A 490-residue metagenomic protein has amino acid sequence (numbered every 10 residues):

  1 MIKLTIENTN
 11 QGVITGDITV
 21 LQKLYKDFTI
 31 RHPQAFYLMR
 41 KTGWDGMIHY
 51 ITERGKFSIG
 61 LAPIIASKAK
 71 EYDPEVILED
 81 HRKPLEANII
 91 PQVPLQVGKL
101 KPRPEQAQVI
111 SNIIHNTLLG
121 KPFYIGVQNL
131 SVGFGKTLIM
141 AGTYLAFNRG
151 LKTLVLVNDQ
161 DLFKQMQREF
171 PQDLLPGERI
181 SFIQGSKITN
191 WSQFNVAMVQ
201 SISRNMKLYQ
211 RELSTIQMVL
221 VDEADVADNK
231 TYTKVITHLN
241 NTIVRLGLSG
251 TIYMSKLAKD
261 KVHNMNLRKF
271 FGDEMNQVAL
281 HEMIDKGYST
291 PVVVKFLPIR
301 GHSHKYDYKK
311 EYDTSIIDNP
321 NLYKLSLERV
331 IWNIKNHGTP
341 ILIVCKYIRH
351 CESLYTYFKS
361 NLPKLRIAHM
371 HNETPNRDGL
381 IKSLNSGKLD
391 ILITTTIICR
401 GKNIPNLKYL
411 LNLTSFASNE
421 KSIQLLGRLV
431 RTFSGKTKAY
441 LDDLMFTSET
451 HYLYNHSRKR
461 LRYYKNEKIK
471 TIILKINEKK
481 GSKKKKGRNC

Functional and structural regions predicted by a protein language model:
L119-L145: Walker A/P-loop
S131, K152-F163, I316-F358, Y464: Conserved strand-helix element at the start of the C-terminal RecA-like helicase core
T153, D161-S186, N361: Conserved helix-turn-beta segment of the N-terminal RecA-like "Helicase ATP-binding" lobe in SF1/SF2 helicases
K164, I180-I183, K187-N190, L342 (+2 more regions): Conserved helicase ATPase core of P-loop NTP-dependent helicases/translocases
D225-V293, Y464: Post-DEXD/H (motif II) to motif III coupling segment of the RecA-like Helicase ATP-binding lobe
G272, N276-T290, E420-I423, R431-C490: A conserved SF2-helicase RecA2
N276-I341: Conserved interdomain linker/interface between the two RecA-like ATPase lobes of SF2 helicase motors
N372-Y463: Conserved RecA-like P-loop NTPase helicase motor core
